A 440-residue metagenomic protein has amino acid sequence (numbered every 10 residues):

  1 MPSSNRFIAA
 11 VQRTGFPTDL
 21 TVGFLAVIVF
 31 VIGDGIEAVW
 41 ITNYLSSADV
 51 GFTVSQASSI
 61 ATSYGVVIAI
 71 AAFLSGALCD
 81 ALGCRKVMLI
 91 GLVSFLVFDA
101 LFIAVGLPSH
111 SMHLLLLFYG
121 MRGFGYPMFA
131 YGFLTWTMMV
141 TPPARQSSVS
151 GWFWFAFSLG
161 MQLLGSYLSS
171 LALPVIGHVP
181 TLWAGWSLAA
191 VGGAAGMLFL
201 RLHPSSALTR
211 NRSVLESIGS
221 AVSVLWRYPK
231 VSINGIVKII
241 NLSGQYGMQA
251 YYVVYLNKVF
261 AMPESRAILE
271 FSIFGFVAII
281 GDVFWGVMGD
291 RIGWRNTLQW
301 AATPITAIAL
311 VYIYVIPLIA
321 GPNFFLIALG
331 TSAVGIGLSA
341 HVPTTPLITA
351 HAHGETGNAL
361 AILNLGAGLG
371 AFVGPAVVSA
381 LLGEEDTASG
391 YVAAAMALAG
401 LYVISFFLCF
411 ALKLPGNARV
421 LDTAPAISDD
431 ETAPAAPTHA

Functional and structural regions predicted by a protein language model:
P2-F16, H203-G235, I427-P434, A440: Juxtamembrane intracellular "pre-TM" segments in multi-pass secondary transporters
G15-G65, Q245-L256: Helix-loop boundary and gating motifs at the non-cytosolic
A38-T42, K230-F271: Extracytoplasmic gate region of multi-pass secondary transporters
A72-G83, D282-W294: Helix-to-loop junctions at the C-terminal end of transmembrane segments in multipass secondary transporters
A81-L92, R291-P304: Cytoplasmic membrane-interface "Motif A"-like loop-to-helix N-cap segments of 12-TM Major Facilitator Superfamily
V93-P108, P304-A320: C-terminal ends and interior cores of transmembrane alpha-helices in multi-pass membrane transporters/permeases
M128-T141, S339-A352: Intracellular juxtamembrane helix-capping segments at the cytosolic ends of symmetry-related transmembrane helices
P174-S187, A380-Y402: A membrane-interface helix-boundary motif in multi-pass transporters
